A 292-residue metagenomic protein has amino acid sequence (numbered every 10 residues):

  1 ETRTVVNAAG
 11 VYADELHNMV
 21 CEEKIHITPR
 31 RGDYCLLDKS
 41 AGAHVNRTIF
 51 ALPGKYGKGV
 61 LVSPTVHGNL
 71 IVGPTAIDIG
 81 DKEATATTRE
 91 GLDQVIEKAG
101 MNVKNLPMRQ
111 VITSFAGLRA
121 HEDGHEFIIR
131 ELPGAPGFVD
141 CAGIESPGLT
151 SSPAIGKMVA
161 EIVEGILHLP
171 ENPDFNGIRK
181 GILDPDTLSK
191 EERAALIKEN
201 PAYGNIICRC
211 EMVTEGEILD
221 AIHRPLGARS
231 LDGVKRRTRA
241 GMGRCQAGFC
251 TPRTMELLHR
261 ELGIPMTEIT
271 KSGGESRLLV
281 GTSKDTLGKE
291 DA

Functional and structural regions predicted by a protein language model:
E1-G73, I77-T87, E97, P185-L188: Flavin-dependent oxidoreductases
E15, M19, I162-I166, L257-E261: Active-site catalytic microenvironments for nucleophilic, acid-base chemistry
D33, D232, R236, P252-E256: A generic structural signal for well-ordered alpha-helical surface patches
L36-S40, R119-H125, R277-T282: Short, solvent-exposed polar/charged micro-motifs at secondary-structure junctions
P53, G57, V66-H67, D78-I206 (+3 more regions): C-terminal catalytic lobe of FAD-dependent flavoproteins
E83, T214-P225, G248-M266: Iron-sulfur (Fe-S) cluster-binding segments and ferredoxin-like electron-carrier domains, especially [2Fe-2S]
K235-T251, E268-D291: Short Fe-S-cluster ligation motifs
